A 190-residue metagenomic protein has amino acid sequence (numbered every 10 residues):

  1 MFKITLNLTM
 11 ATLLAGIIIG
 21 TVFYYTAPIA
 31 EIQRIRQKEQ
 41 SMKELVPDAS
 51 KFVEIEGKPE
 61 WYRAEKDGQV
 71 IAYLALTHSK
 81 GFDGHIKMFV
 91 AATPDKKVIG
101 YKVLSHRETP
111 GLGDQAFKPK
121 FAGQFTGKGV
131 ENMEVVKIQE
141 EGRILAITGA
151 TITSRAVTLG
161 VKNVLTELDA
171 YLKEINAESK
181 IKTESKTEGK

Functional and structural regions predicted by a protein language model:
M1-K190: Flexible, solvent-exposed loop/hinge segments and secondary-structure transition points
